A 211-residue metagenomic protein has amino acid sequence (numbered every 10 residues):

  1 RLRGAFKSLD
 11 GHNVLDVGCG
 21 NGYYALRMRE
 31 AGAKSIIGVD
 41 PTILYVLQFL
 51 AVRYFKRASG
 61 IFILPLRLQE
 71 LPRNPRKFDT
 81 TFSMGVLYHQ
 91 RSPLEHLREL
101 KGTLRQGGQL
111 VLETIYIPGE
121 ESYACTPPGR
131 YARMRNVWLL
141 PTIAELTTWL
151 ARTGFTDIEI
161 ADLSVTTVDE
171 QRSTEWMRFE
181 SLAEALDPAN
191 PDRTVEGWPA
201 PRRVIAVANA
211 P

Functional and structural regions predicted by a protein language model:
G22-L26: Glycine-rich SAM-binding Motif I of class I
R27-E70: Class I SAM-dependent methyltransferase SAM/SAH-binding core
L71-T81: A short acidic, Gly/Pro-enriched loop at the edge of an enzyme's catalytic core that lines a small-molecule cofactor
T80-S92: A short SAM/SAH-binding and catalytic strip from SAM-dependent methyltransferases
L94-Q109: A short glycine-rich, Lys/Arg-flanked "PGG" loop and its adjoining helix->strand segment in the class I
I115-V137: Short, glycine-/aromatic-enriched active-site segment of Class I SAM-dependent methyltransferases
N136, W149, E159-N209: Rossmann-like AdoMet/SAM-dependent catalytic core
W138-G154: Short alpha-helix
